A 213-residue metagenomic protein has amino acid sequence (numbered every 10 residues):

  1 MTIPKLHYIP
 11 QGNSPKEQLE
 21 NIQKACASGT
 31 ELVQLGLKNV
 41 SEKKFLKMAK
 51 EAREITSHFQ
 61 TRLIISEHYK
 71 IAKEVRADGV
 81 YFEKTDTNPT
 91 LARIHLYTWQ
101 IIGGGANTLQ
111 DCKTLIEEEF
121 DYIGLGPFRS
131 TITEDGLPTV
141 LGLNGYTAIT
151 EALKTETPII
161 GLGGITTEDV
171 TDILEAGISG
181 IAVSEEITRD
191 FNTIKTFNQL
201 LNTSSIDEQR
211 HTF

Functional and structural regions predicted by a protein language model:
M1-G79, T85-T87, I94-Y122, T155-I159 (+3 more regions): Conserved N-terminal beta1-alpha1 strand-loop-helix module at the mouth
L46-K50, P138-T147: Charged helix-capping and loop-helix junction motifs
L63, R129-S130: Aromatic-residue hotspot detector
A72, S130-G136: A short acidic, helix-capping loop that chelates divalent metal ions and anchors anionic groups
G142-G145, T150, T157-T166: Glycine-rich adenosine-cofactor-binding loop
S179: Short, glycine/charged-rich "phosphate-handling" switch motifs in NTP-dependent and phosphotransfer domains
